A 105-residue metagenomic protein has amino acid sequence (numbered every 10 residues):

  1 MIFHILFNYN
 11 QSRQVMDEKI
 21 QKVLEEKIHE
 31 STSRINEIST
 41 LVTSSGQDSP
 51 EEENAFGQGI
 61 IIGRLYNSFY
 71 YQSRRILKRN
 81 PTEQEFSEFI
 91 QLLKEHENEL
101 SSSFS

Functional and structural regions predicted by a protein language model:
M1-L6, L65-N67: N-terminal leader/targeting segments
F3-S45: Short terminal alpha-helical segments
H4-F7, K22-V23, S49, Q91 (+1 more regions): N-terminal secretory signal sequences
M16-V23, P50-G57, E85: Non-transmembrane, amphipathic alpha-helical segments
E30, R64, L92-E95: Charged, amphipathic alpha-helical oligomerization/scaffolding segments
T32-Q72: Amphipathic alpha-helical interaction modules
Q72-S105: Charged low-complexity stretches with an acidic bias
